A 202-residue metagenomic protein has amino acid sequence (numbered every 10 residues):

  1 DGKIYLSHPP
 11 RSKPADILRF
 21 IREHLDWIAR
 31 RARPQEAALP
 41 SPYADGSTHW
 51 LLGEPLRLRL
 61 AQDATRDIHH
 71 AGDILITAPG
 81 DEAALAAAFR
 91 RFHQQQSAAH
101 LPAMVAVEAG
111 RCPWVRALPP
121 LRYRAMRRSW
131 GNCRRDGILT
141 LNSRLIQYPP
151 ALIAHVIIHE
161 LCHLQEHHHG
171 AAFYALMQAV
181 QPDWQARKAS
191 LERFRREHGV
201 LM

Functional and structural regions predicted by a protein language model:
D1-H155, L164-M202: Active-site-proximal or metal-binding-adjacent scaffold patches in catalytic folds
E160: Walker B catalytic acidic pair
